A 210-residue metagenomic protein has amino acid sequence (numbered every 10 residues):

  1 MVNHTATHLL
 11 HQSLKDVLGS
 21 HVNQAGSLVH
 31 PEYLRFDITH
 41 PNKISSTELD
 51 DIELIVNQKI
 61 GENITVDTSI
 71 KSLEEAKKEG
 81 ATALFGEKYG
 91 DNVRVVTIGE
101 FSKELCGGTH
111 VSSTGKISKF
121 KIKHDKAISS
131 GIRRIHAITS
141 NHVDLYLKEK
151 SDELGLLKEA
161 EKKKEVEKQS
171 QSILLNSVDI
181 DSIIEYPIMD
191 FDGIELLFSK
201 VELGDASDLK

Functional and structural regions predicted by a protein language model:
M1-I38: Active/ligand-binding-proximal structured segments within catalytic/core domains that scaffold catalytic residues
M1-T5, N42-D50, L147-K148, L203-K210: Ordered, soluble secondary-structure elements with a strong preference for glycine-centered loop motifs and nearby
T5, L54, T109-H110, K150-G155: Short intrinsically disordered coil segments
L9-V17, D51-E62, I138, H142 (+2 more regions): Generic, well-ordered alpha-helical scaffold segments in large soluble proteins
H21, I117-K210: Terminal appendage regions of diverse proteins
S27, G108-T109, I132: Gly/Ser/Thr-rich helix-start
D37-T39, L197-F198: Short glycine-rich or small-residue beta-strand-to-loop segments that form or flank ligand, phosphate, metal/Fe-S
I38-I128, A137: Non-catalytic interaction/regulatory segments
